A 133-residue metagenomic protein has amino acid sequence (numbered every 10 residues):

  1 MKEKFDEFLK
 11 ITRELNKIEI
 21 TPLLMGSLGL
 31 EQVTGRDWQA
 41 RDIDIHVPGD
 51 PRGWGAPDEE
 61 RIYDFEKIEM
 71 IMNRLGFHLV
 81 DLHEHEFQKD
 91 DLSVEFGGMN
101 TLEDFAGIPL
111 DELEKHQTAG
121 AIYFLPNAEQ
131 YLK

Functional and structural regions predicted by a protein language model:
M1-K133: Compositionally biased terminal segments of proteins
